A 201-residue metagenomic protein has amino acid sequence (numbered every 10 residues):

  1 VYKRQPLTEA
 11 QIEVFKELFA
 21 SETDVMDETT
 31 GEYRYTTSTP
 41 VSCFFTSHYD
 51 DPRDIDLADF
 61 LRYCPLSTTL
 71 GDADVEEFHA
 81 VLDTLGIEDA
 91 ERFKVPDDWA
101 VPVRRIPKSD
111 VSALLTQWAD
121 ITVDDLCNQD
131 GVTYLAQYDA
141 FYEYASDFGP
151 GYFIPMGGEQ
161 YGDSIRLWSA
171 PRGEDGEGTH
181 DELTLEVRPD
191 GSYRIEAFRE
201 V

Functional and structural regions predicted by a protein language model:
V1-Y2: Short, small-residue-biased leader/transition segments that mark boundaries at the very start of proteins
T8, F19-L61: N-terminal Sec/ER secretory leader and immediately downstream segment of secreted/extracellular precursors
I12, K16, H79-L82: Residue-level detector of alpha-helical secondary structure
C43-G149: Surface-exposed acidic loop/strand-edge motifs in secreted or periplasmic proteins that form small linear binding
E143-S192, A197-E200: Exposed beta-sheet edge and beta->alpha loop/turn motif
